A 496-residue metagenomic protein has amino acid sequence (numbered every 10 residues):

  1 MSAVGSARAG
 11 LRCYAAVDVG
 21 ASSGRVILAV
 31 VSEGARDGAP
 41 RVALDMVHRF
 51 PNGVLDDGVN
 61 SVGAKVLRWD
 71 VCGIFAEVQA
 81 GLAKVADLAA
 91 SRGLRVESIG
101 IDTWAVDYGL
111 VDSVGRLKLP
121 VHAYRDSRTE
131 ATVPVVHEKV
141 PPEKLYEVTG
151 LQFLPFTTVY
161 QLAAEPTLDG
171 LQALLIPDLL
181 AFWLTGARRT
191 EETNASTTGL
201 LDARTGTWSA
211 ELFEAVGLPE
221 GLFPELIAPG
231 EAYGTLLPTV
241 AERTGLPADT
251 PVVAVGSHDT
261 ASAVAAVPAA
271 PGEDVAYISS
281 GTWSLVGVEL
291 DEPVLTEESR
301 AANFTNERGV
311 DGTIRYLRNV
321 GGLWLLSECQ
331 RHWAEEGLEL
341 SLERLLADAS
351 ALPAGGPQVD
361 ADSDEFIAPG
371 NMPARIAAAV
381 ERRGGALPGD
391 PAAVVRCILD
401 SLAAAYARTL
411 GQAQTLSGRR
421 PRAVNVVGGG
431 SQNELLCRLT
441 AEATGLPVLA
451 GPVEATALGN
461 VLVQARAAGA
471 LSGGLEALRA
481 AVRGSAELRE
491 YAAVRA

Functional and structural regions predicted by a protein language model:
M1-L119, A241-E242, L246-V252, T444-L446: N-terminal glycine/serine-rich phosphate-binding loop of ATP-dependent small-molecule kinases, especially carbohydrate
S2-G5, A15-A16, H137-T149, P155 (+8 more regions): Active-site core segments that coordinate phosphate-bearing ligands/cofactors across diverse enzyme families
N52-V66, K144-L145, R189-S196, P219-E220 (+1 more regions): Gly-rich Lys/Arg/Thr-decorated short loops/hinges at beta-loop-alpha junctions or inter-strand turns that position
D56-S61, A131-V135, L200-D202, L236 (+1 more regions): Short, charged, surface-exposed secondary-structure boundary motifs
G63-K65, D87-Y124, T149-F156, A181-D202 (+1 more regions): Short beta-strand-loop/turn "lid" adjacent to the catalytic site in phosphate-handling enzymes
G93-T103, Q172-A173, E225, L416-G428: Short glycine-rich phosphate-binding loop at a beta-alpha junction
H122-P141: Short alpha-helix plus adjacent loop in nuclease-associated cores
